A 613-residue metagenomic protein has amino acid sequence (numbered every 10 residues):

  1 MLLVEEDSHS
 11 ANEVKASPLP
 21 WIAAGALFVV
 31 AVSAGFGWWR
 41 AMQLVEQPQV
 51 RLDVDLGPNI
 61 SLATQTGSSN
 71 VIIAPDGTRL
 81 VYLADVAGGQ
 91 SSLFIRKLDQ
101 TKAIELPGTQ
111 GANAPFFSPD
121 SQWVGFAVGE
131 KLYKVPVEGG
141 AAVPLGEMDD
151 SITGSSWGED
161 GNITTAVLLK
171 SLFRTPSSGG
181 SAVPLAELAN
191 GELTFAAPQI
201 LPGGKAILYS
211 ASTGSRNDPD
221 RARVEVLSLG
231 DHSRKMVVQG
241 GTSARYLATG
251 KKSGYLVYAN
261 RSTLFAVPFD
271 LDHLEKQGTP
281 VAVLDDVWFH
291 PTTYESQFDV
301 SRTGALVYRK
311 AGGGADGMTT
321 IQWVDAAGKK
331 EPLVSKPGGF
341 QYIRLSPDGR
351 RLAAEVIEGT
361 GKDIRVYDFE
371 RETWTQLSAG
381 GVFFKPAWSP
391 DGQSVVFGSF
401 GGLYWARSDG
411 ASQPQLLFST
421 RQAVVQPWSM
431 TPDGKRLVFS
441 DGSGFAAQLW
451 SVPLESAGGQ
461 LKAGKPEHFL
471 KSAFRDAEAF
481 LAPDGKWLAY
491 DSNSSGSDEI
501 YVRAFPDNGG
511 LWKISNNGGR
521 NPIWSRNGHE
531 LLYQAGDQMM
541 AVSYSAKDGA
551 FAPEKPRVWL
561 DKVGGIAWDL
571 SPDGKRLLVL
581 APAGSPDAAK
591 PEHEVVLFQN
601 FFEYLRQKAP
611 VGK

Functional and structural regions predicted by a protein language model:
M1-S8: C-terminal lobe helix-coil module of Hanks-type protein kinase domains
S8-H9, G612: Short, polar/charged, Gly/Pro-enriched helix-capping and turn/loop motifs at alpha-helix termini and inter-helix linkers
A11-A16: Short, Lys/Arg-rich N-terminal segment immediately upstream of the first membrane anchor
S17-K613: Acidic, proline/glycine-rich low-complexity intrinsically disordered segments
